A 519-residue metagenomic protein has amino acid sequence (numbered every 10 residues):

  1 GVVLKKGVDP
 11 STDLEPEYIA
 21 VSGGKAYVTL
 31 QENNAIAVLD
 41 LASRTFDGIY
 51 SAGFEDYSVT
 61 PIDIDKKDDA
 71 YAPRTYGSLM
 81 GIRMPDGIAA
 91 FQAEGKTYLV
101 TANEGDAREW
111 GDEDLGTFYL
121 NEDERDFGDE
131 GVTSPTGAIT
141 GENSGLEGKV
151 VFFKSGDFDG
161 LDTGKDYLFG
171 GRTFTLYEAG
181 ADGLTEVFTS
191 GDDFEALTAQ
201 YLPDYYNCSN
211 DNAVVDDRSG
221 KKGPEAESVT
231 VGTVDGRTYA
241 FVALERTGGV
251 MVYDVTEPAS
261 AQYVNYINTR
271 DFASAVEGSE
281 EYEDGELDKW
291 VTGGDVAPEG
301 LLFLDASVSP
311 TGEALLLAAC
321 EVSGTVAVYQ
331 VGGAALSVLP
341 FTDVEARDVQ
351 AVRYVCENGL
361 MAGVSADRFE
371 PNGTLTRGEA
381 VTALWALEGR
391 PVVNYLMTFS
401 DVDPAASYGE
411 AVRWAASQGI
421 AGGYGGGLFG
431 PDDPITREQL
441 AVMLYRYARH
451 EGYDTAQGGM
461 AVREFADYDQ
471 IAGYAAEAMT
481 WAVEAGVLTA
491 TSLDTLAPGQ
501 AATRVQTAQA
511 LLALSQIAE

Functional and structural regions predicted by a protein language model:
G1-A335: Beta-sheet-rich non-transmembrane sensory/scaffold domains
M84, G170-R172, A297, T376 (+5 more regions): Residues that flank catalytic or metal-binding motifs in active/ligand-binding sites
A335-V349, E357, A362-A411, S417-E438 (+3 more regions): Feature responds to low-complexity, polar/acidic, surface-exposed segments characteristic of secreted/exported proteins
E477, V483-A485: GST-like fold's C-terminal all-alpha helical module
R504-Q506, L511: Non-catalytic cell-wall polysaccharide-engagement segments
